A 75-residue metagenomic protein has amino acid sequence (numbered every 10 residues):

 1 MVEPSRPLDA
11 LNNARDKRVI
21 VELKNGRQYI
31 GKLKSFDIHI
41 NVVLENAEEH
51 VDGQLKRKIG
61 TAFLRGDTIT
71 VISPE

Functional and structural regions predicted by a protein language model:
M1-E75: Conserved RNA-binding domains used in RNP assembly and mRNA/RNA metabolism
